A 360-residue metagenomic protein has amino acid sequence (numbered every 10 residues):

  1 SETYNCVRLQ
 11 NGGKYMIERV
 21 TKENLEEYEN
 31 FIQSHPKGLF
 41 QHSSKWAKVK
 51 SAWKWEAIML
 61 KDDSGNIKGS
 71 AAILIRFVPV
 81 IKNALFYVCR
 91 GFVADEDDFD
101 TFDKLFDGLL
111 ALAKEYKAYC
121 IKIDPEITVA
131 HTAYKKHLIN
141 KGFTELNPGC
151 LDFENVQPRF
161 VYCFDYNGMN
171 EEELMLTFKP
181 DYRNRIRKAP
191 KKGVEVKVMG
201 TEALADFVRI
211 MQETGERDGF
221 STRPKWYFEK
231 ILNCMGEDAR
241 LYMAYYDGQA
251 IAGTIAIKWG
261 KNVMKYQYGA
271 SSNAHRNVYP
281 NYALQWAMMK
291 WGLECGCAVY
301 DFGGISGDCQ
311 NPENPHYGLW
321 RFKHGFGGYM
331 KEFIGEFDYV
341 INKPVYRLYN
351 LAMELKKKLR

Functional and structural regions predicted by a protein language model:
S1-Y15: Short, Lys/Arg-enriched N-terminal segments with co-localized hydrophobic residues within the first ~10-30 amino acids
E18-S64, K68-I81, P125-A130, K141-R276: A conserved beta-strand-loop-helix scaffold within acyl/acetyltransferase catalytic domains
T21, A57, L74-I75, I139-M169 (+1 more regions): Active-site/acyl-donor-binding loops of N-acyltransferases
W55, E115-A118, C295-C297: Short, high-confidence coil segments that cap the C-terminus of an alpha-helix and link into the following beta-strand
V88: Flexible glycine-rich active-site/ligand-binding loops centered on an Asp-His dyad
G91-D97, R276, P280: The substrate-binding groove and active-site-proximal loops of carbohydrate-active enzymes, especially glycoside
V93-L146: A gly/proline- and charged-residue-enriched helix-loop-helix capping module
K104-A111, F228-N342: Aromatic (often tryptophan-rich) hydrophobic motifs at membrane interfaces
